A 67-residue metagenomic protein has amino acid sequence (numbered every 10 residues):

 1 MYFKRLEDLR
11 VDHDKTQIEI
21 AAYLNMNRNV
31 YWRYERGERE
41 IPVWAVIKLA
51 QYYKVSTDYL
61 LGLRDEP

Functional and structural regions predicted by a protein language model:
M1-K4, R39: A detector for short, charged/polar N-terminal pre-domain segments
K4-Y23, K48: Short basic helix-loop element that most often maps to the first helix and adjoining turn of HTH DNA-binding modules
L6, I20-A21, Y31-Y34, L60: Conserved hydrophobic/aromatic packing and binding residues within compact polymer-binding modules
D8, Q51, Y59-P67: Short, charged recognition helix plus adjacent turn of helix-turn-helix-like nucleic-acid-binding domains
N25, W44-Y59: DNA major-groove recognition helix of helix-turn-helix/homeodomain DNA-binding modules
M26-E40: Recognition helix of helix-turn-helix/homeodomain-like DNA-binding domains that insert into the DNA major groove
G37, K48, E66: Alpha-helical DNA-recognition elements
